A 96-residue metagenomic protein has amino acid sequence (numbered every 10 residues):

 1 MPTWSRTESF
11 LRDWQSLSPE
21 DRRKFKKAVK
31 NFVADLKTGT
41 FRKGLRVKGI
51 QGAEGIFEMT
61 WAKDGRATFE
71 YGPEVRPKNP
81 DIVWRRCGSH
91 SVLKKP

Functional and structural regions predicted by a protein language model:
M1-K30: Arg/Lys-rich, positively charged N-terminal/basic patches that mediate binding to nucleic acids
M1-T3, R12-Q15, F57-P96: Enriched for short, Lys/Arg-rich terminal
P2, R23-K24, K43-K48, T68-Y71: Noncatalytic linker/hinge segments flanking ATPase motor cores
S9, G52, S89: Residues that form or immediately flank small-molecule/cofactor binding pockets and catalytic motifs
S18, V29, V33-L36, E54 (+2 more regions): Generic secondary-structure microfeatures
K26-N31, P77-D81: A short beta-strand-loop micro-motif that forms or neighbors metal/cofactor- and ligand-binding patches at active-site
V33-M59: A short, surface-exposed loop/turn module that caps and links secondary-structure elements
